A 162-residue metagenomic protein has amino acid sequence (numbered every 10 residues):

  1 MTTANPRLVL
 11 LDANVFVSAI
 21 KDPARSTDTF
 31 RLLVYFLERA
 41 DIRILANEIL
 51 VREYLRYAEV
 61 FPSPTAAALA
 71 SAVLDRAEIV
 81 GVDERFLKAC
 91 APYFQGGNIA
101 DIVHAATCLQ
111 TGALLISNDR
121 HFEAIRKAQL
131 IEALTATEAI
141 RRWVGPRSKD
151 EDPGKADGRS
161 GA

Functional and structural regions predicted by a protein language model:
M1-A46, P62: Short, well-structured N-terminal submotif of metal-dependent ribonuclease cores
L11, E48, S117-D119: Short His-Asn-centered micro-motif
V15-F16, L50, H104, H121-F122: Alpha-helix capping/helix-boundary segments
S18-I20, Y57, I125, R142-W143: Residues that scaffold the ATP/ADP-binding catalytic core of kinase and kinase-like folds
V34-P92: PIN-domain endoribonuclease scaffold, especially VapC-family toxins
F36, A106-T107, I125: Hydrophobic/aromatic ligand-binding patch that stacks against planar heteroaromatic rings of cofactors or nucleotides
E78-L114, R120: Active-site neighborhoods of divalent-metal-dependent phosphate/nucleic-acid chemistry enzymes
Q110, L114-I116, R120-A162: Acidic, PIN/NYN-like endoribonuclease modules and their adjacent C-terminal/linker elements
